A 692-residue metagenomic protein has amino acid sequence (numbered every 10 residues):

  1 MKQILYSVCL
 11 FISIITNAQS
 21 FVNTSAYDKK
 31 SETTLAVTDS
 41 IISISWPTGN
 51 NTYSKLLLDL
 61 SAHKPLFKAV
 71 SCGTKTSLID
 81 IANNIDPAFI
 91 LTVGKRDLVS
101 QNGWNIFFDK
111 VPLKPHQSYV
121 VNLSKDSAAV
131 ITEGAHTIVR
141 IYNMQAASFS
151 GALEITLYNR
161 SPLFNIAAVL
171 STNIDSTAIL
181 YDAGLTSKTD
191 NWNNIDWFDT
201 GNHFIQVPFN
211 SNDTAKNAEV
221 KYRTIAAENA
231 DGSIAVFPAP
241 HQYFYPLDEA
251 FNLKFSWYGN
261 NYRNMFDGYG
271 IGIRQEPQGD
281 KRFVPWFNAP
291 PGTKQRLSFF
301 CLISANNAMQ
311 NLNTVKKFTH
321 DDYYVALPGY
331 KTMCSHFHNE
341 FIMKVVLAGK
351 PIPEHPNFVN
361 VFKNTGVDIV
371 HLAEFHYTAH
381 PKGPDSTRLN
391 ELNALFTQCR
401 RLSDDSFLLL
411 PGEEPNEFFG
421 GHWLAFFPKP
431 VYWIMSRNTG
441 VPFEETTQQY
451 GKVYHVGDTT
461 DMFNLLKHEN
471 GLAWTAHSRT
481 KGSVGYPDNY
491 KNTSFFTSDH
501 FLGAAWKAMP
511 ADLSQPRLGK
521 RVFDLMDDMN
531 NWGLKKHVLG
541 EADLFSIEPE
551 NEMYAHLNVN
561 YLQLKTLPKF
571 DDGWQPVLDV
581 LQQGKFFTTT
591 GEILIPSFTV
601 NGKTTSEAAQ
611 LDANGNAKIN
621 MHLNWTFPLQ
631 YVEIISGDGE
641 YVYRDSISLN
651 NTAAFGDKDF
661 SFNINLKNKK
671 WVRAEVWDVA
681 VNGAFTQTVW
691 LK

Functional and structural regions predicted by a protein language model:
M1-F21: Bacterial Sec-dependent N-terminal signal peptides
Q19-L98, Y142-N143: Beta-strand-rich N-terminal accessory domains
A26-D28, K95-R160: Extended, loop-rich substrate-binding clefts of extracytoplasmic carbohydrate-active enzymes
A69-V121, F266-M309, D321-Y324, E340-I342 (+3 more regions): C-terminal functional module detector
L153-F204: Acidic (Asp/Glu-rich), glycine- and aromatic
F204-F283, N288: Trp/Gly-enriched beta-strand surface patches
P328-N470, A476, S483-G485, K507-M509 (+4 more regions): A metal-dependent hydrolase metal-coordination microenvironment
Q448-M553, F627-Y641, F662-N665, K670: Domain-core and long-helix interface of multi-subunit machines
